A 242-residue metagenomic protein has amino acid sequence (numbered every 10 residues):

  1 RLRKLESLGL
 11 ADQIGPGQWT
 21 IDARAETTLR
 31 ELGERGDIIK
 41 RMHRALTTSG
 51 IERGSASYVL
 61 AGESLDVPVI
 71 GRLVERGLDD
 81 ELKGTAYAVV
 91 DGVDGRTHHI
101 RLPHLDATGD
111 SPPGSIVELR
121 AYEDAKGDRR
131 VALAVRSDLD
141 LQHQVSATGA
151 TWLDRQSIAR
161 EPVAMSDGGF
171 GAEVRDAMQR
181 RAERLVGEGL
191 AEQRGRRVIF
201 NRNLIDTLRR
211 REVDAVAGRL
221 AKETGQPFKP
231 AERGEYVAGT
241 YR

Functional and structural regions predicted by a protein language model:
R1-R242: Extended intrinsically disordered terminal tails
